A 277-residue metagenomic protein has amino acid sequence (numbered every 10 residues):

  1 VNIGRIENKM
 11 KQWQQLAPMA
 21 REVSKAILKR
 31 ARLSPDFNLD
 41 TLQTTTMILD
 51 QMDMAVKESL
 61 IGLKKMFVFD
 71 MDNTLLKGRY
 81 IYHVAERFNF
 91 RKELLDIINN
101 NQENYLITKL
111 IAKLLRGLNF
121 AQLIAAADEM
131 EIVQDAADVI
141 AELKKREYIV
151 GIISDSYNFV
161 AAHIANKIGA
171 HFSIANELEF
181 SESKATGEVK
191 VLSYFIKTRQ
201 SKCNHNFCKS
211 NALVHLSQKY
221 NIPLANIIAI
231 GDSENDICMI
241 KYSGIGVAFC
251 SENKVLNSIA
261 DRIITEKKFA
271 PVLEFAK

Functional and structural regions predicted by a protein language model:
N2-M71, G78, Y82, F90-R91: Non-catalytic pre-domain segments flanking phosphatase-related domains
W13, A20-R32, A127-D128, V133-G151 (+1 more regions): C-terminal cap/substrate-recognition subdomain and adjoining C-terminal extension of metal-dependent phosphatase-like
M52-A55, M66-F67, L95, T108-K113 (+3 more regions): Short hydrophobic/aromatic-rich motifs at helix boundaries and adjacent loops
D70-D72, D232-S233: A short acidic Gly-Thr/Ser loop motif
D72-T74, E177-L178: Anionic group-transfer/hydrolysis microenvironments
T74-L75, A185: Hydrophobic "anchor" residues
L75-G78, V272: Short N-terminal binding/cap micro-motifs at the start of the first secondary-structure element
G78-K145, I149: A metal-dependent, Asp-based hydrolase signature
